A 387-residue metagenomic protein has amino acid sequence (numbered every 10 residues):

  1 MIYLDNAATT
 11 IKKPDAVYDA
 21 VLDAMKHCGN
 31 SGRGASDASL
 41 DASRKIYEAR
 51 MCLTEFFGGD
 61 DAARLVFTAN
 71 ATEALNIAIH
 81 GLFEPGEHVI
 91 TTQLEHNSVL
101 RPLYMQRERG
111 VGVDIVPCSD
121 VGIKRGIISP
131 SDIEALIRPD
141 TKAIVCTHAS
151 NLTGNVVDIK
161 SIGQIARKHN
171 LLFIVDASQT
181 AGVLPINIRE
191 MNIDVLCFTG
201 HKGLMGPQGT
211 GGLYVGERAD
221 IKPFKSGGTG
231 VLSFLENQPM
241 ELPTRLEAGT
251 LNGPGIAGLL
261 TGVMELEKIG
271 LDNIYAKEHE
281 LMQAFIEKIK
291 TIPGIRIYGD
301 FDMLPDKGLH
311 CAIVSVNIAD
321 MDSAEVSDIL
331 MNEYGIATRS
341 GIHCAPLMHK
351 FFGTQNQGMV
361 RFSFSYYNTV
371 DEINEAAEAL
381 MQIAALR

Functional and structural regions predicted by a protein language model:
M1-R387: Pyridoxal 5′-phosphate
